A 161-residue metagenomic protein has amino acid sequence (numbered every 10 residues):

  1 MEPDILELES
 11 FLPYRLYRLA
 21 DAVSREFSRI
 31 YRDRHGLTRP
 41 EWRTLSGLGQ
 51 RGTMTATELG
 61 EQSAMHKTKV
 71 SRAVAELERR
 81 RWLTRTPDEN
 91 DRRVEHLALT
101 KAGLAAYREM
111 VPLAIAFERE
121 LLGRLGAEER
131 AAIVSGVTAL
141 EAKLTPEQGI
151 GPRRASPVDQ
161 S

Functional and structural regions predicted by a protein language model:
M1-H35, S161: N-terminal leader segment of winged-helix/HTH proteins
M1-I5, E128-S161: C-terminal regulatory/oligomerization modules of transcriptional regulators
L16, A20, S24, H35 (+4 more regions): Flexible interhelical turns and helix-capping residues at alpha-helix boundaries within structured domains
V23-I30, S63, A106-L122, L140-G151: Alpha-helical linker/hinge and terminal dimerization helices associated with HTH transcriptional regulators
R25-K69, G149-P152: N-terminal helix-turn-helix DNA-binding core of bacterial DNA-binding proteins
T53, A75-T138: Charged, amphipathic alpha-helical coiled-coil/dimerization segments
